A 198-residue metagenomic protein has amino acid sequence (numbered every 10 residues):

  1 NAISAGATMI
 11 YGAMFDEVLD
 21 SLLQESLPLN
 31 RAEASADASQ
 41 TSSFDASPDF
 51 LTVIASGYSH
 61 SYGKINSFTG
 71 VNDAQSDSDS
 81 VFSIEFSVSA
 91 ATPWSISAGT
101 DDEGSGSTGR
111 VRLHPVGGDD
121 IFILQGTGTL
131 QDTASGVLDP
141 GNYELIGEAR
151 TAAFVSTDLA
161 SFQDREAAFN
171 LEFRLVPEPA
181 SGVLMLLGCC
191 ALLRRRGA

Functional and structural regions predicted by a protein language model:
N1-L175: Helix-boundary and membrane-interface capping/anchor signal
P177-R194: A short, hydrophobic C-terminal helix/tail in secreted or cell-surface proteins
R196-A198: Membrane-interface capping segments at transmembrane-helix boundaries
